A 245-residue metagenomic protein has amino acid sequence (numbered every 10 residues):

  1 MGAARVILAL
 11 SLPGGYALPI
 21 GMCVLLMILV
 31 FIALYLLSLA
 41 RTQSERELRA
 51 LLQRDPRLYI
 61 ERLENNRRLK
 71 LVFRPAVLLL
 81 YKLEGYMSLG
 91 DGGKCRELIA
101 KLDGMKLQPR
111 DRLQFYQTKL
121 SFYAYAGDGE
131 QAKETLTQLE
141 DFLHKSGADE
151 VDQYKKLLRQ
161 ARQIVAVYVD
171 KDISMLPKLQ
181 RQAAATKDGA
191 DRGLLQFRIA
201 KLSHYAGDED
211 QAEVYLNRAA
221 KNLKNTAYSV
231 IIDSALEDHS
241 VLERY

Functional and structural regions predicted by a protein language model:
A3-A4, G14-M27: Hydrophobic alpha-helical transmembrane segments
P19-M22, E47-R62, Y86-A100, G127-Q138 (+1 more regions): Helix-turn-helix repeat elements of alpha-solenoid scaffolds
V30-L37, E64-R74, A100-R110, Q138-V151 (+2 more regions): Solenoid-like repeat scaffolds
V30-R57: Transmembrane-cytosolic junction motif
E45-R46, A76-E84, Q114-Y125, Y154-V165 (+3 more regions): "A position-specific structural signal for the A-helix of alpha-solenoid helical repeats
R57-E61, N65-R68, P75-Y86, G93-K101 (+1 more regions): Solvent-exposed, non-transmembrane interaction/regulatory regions
M87, Q117-S121, G127-D188: Alpha-helical adaptor scaffolds
L179-Y245: Long, non-transmembrane cytosolic or organellar matrix-exposed soluble domains/tails of integral membrane proteins
